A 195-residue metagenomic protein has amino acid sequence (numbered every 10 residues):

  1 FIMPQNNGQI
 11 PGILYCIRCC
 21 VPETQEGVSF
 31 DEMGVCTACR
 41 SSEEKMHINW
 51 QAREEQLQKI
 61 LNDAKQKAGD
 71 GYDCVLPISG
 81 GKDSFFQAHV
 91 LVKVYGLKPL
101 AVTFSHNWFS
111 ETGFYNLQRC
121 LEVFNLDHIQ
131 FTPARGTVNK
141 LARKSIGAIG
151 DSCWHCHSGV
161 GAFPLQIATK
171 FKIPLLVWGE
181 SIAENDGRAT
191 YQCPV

Functional and structural regions predicted by a protein language model:
P4-V195: ATP-dependent adenylation/nucleotidyltransferase module used to activate substrates
